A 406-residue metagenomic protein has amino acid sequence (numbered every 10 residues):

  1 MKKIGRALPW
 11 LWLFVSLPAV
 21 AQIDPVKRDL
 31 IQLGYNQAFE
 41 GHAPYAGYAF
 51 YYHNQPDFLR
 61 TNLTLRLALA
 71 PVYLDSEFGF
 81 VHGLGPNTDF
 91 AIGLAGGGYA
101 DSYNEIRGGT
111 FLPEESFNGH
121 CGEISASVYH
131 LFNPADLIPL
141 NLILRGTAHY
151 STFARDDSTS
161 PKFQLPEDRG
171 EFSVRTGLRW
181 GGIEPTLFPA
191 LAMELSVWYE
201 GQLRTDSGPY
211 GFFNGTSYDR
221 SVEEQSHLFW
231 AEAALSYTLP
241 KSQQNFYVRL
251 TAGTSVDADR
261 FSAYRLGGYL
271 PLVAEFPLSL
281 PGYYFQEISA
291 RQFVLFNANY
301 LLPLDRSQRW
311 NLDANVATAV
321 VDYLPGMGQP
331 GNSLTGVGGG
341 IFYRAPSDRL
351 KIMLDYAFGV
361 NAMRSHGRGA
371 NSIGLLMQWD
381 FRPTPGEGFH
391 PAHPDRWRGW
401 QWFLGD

Functional and structural regions predicted by a protein language model:
A21-N104, R175-L191, L304-R306, W379 (+1 more regions): Outer-membrane beta-barrel initiation region
R28-F39, Q55-F78, I92, V197 (+4 more regions): Transmembrane beta-strand segments that form the barrel wall of outer-membrane beta-barrel proteins
D29-L33, T61-L65, D89-L94, L140-G146 (+9 more regions): Transmembrane beta-strands of outer-membrane beta-barrel proteins
A43-G47, V72-S76, N118-I124, D168-V174 (+5 more regions): Residues that define the transmembrane beta-barrel architecture of outer-membrane proteins
P44, S76-G79, S102-T110, T152-K162 (+6 more regions): Outer-membrane beta-barrel translocator domains and adjoining extracellular loop/strand segments of Gram-negative
A49-H53, F78-H82, I124-H130, V174-G182 (+7 more regions): Residues on the lipid-exposed face of transmembrane beta-strands in outer-membrane beta-barrel proteins
A91-A135, R155, L350-G374, G388-F403: Outer-membrane beta-barrel translocator/channel fold
T251-S365, D380, T384-P385, R396-D406: Outer membrane beta-barrel transmembrane domains
